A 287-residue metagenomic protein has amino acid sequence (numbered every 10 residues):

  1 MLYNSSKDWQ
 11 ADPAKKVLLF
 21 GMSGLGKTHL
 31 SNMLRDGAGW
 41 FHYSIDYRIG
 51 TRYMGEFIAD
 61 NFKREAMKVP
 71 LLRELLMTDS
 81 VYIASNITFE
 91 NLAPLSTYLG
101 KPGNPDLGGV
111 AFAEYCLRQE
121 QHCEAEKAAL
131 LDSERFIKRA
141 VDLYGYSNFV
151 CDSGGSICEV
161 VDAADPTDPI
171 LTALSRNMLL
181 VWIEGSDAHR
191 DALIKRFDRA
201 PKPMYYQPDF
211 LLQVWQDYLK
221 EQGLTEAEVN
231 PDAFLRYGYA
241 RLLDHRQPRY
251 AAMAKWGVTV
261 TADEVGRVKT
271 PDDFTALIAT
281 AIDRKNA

Functional and structural regions predicted by a protein language model:
L19: Hydrophobic anchor at the beta1->P-loop junction of P-loop NTPases
S23: The conserved Walker
G26: Conserved glycine(s) of the Walker
L30, L34: Hydrophobic positions on the alpha1 helix immediately C-terminal to the Walker A/P-loop
G39-M54: Short beta-strand-centered segment that lines the nucleotide-binding/catalytic pocket of NTP-utilizing
M54-G55, A59-A163: ATP-dependent small-molecule kinase phosphotransfer cores that center on conserved nucleotide phosphate-binding segments
D152, D168-K220: Conserved phosphate-donor/acceptor-positioning beta-strand/loop module used by diverse small-molecule
G223-A287: NTP-dependent small-molecule kinase module
